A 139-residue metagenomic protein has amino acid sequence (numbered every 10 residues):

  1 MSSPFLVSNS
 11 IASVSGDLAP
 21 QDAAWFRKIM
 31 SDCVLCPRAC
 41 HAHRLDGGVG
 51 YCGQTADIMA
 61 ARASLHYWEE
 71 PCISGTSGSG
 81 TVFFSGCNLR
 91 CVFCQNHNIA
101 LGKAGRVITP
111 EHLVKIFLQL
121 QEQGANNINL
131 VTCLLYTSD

Functional and structural regions predicted by a protein language model:
S2-F84, N88, V92, N96-L101: N-terminal [4Fe-4S]-dependent radical SAM core
N98-L130: Conserved alpha-helical substructure of the radical SAM core
C133: Active-site beta-loop-alpha junctions enriched in small/polar residues
Y136-D139: Conserved small/polar residues in nucleotide/adenosyl-binding loops
